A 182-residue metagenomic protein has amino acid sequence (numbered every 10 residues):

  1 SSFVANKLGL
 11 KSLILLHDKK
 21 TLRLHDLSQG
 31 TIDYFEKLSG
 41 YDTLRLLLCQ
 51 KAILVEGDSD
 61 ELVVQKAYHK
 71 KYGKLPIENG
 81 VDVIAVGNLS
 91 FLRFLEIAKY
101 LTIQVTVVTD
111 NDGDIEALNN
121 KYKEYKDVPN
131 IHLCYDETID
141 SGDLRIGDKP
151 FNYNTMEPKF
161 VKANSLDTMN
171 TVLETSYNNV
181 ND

Functional and structural regions predicted by a protein language model:
F3-D182: Acidic, divalent-metal-binding catalytic cores of TOPRIM and closely related two-metal-ion phosphodiester/pyrophosphate
